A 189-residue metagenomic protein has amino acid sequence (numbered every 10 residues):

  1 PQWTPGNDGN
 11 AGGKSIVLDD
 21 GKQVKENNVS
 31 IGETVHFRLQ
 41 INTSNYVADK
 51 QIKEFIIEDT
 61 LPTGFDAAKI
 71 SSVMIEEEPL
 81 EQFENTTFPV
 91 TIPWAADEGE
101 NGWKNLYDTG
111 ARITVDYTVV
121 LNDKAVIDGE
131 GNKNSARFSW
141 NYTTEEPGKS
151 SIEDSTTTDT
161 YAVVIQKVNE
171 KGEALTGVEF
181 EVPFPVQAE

Functional and structural regions predicted by a protein language model:
P1, L39, Q51-K53, G102-D154 (+1 more regions): Serine/threonine-enriched low-complexity regions used as flexible
K14-I16, D59, V163-N169: A short, amphipathic beta-strand motif
Q23-N28, S44, D154, E170-K171: Short beta-strand segments of immunoglobulin-like
V24-V35, L106-D108: Short, solvent-exposed beta-strand/turn "edge" segments of beta-rich domains on protein surfaces
V29-F55, D159-V168, F184: Short beta-strand elements of extracellular/lumenal beta-sandwich folds
Y46-Q51, F65-A67, V126-I127, K171-T176: A short beta-turn/strand-edge loop motif at beta-sheet boundaries
I52-D97, P183-E189: A surface/secretory-pathway sequence property marking extracellular, secreted, or lumenal proteins enriched
K171-E189: Short, ordered, surface-exposed loop/turn motifs in non-cytosolic proteins
